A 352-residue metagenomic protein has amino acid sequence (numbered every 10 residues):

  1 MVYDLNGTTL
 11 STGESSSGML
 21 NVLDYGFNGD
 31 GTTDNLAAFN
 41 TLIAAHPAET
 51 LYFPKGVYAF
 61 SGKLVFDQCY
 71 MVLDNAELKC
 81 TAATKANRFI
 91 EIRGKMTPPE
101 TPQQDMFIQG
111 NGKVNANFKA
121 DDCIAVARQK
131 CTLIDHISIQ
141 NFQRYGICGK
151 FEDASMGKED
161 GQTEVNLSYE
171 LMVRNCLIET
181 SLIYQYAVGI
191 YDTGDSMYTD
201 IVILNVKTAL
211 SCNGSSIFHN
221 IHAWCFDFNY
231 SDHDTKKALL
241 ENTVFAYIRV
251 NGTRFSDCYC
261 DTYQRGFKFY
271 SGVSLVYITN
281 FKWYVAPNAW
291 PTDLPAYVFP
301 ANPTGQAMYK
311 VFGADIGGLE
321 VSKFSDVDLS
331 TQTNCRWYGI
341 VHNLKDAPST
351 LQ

Functional and structural regions predicted by a protein language model:
M1-S15, V341, K345-Q352: Enriched but not universal
D4-T9, T81-T97, F107: Sequence/structural signature of small/polar-enriched beta-strand/turn repeats that build beta-strand-rich repeat
T8-A38: Right-handed parallel beta-helix/beta-solenoid
N40, A44, A48-R88, G112-K113: N-terminal extracellular ligand-recognition/capping segment immediately after the signal peptide
I43, G94-P98, T163: Leucine-rich repeat
D74-E77, T101-N115, K130-N141, G157-L182 (+7 more regions): Right-handed parallel beta-helix
A83, F118-D121: Trimeric beta-solenoid/beta-helix "fiber body" segments of extracellular/virion adhesins and depolymerases
G189-I190, L210: Core domains of intracellular innate-immunity/apoptotic signalosomes
